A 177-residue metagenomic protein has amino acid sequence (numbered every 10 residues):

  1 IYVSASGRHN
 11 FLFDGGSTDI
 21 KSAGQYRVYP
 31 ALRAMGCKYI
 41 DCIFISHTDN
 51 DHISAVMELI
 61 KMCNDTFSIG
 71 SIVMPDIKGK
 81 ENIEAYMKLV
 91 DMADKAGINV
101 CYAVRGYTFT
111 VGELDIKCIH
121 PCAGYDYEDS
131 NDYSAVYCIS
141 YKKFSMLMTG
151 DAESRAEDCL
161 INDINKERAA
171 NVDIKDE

Functional and structural regions predicted by a protein language model:
I1-E177: Non-globular, low-confidence helical/coil segments that flank catalytic cores
